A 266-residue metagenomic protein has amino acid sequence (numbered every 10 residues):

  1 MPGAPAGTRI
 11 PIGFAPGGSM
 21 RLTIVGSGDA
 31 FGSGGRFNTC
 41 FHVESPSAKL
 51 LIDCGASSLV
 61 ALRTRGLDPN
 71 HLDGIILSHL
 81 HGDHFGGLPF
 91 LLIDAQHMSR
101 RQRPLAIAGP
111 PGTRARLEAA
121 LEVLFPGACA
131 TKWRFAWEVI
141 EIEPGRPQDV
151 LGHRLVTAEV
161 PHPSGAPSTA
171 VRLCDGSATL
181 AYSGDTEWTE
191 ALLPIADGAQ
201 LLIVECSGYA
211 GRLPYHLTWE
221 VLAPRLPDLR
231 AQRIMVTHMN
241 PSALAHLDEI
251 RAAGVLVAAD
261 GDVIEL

Functional and structural regions predicted by a protein language model:
G7-A181, Q232, E249-L266: Binuclear metal-dependent hydrolase catalytic cores
I52, S78, G184, V204 (+1 more regions): Active-site flanking residues adjacent to catalytic metal/cofactor-binding acidic residues
A56-S57, P161-S164, T186-T189, N240-S242: Short beta->alpha connector loops
E187-L266: Cap/insert and terminal regions of metallo-dependent hydrolase folds
